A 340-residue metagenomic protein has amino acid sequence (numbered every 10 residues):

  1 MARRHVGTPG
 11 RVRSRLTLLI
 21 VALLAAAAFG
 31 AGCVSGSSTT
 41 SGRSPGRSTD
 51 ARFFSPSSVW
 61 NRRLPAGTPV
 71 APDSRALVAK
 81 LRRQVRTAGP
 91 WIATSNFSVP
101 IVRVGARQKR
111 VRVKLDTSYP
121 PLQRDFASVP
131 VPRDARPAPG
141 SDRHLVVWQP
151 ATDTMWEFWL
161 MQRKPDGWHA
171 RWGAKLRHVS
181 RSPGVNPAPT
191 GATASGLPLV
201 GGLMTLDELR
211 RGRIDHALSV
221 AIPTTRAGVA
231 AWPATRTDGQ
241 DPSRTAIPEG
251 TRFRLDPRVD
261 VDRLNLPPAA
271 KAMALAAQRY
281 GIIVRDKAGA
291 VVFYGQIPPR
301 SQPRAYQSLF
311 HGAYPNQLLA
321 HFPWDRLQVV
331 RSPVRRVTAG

Functional and structural regions predicted by a protein language model:
A2-A22: N-terminal export and membrane-targeting signals
G7, L16, S38-T39, A234: Intrinsically disordered/low-complexity terminal segments and short unstructured peptides
L19-A31: Bacterial N-terminal signal peptides
A28-P45: C-terminal region of N-terminal signal peptides and the immediate post-cleavage residues of exported proteins
G42-G340: Short, surface-exposed polybasic-aromatic patches that bind anionic ligands, especially phosphate groups
